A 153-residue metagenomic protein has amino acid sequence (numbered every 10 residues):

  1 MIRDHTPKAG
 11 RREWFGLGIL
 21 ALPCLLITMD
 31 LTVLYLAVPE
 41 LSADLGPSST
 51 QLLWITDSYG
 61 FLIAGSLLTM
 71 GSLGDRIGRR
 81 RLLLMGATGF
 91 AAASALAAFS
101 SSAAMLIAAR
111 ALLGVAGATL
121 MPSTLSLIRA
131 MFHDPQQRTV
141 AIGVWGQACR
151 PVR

Functional and structural regions predicted by a protein language model:
I2-R153: Transmembrane-helix bundle of Major Facilitator Superfamily
